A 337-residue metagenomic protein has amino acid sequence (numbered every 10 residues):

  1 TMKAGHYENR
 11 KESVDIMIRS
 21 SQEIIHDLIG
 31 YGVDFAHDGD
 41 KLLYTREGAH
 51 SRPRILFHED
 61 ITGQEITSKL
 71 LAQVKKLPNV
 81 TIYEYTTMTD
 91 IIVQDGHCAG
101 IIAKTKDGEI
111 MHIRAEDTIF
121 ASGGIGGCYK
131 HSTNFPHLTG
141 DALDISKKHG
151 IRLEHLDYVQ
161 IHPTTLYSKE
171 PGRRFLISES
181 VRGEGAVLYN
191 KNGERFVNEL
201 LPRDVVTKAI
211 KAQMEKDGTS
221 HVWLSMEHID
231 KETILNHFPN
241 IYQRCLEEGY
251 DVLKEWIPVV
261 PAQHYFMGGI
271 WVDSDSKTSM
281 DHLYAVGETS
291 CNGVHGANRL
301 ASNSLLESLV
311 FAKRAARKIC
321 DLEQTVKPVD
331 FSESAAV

Functional and structural regions predicted by a protein language model:
T1-M17: Glycine-rich active-site loop/strand segments that organize a redox cofactor
I29-E109, R114-E116, A121, T165-S168 (+1 more regions): Conserved redox-cofactor binding core of oxidoreductases
F35, G185-V197, A262, G268-D275: Active-site and channel-lining beta-strand-loop segments that bind or position nucleotide-derived/phosphorylated
Y83-E84, T89-A99, A103-K104, N240-S290: A glycine-rich dinucleotide-binding beta-alpha-beta segment and adjacent secondary-structure elements that constitute
H112-G123, S146, G193, L283-G287: Short hydrophobic core segments
C128-H149, M280, N292-I319: A conserved FAD-binding loop/helix module that cradles the flavin
I145, I151-I257, L309, K318-Q324: An anion/pyrophosphate-binding glycine-rich loop and adjacent beta-alpha core in soluble alpha-beta enzymes
R152-Y167, C291-N303, K313-V337: Active-site-proximal substrate-binding core of FAD-dependent oxidoreductases
